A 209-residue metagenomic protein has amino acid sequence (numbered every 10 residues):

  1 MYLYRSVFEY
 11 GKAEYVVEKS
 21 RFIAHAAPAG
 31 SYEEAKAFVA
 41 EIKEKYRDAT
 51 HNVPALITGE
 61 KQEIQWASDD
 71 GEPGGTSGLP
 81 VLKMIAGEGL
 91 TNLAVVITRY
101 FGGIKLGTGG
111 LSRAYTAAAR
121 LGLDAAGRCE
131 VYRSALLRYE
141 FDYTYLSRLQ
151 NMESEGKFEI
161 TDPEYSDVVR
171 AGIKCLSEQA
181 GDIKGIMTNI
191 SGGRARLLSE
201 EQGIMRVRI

Functional and structural regions predicted by a protein language model:
M1-G75, L198-R208: C-terminal regulatory domains involved in ligand/effector binding and gene-expression control
S77-A125: Active-site beta-strand/loop microenvironment that shapes enzyme catalytic pockets
T91-A94, A125-S134, D162: Short, structured loop/turn "capping" segments at alpha-beta junctions
R128-Y145, A171: Short glycine-/aliphatic-rich beta-strand segments at the starts of folded cytosolic domains
E140-F158: Short amphipathic alpha-helix segments
L149-E155, D182-S191: Short amphipathic alpha-helices in soluble, non-transmembrane regions that often serve as interface/regulatory elements
I160-E164, S191-R208: Conserved short beta-strand edge segments in small beta-sheet-based binding/regulatory domains
I173-D182: Terminal, non-globular segments
